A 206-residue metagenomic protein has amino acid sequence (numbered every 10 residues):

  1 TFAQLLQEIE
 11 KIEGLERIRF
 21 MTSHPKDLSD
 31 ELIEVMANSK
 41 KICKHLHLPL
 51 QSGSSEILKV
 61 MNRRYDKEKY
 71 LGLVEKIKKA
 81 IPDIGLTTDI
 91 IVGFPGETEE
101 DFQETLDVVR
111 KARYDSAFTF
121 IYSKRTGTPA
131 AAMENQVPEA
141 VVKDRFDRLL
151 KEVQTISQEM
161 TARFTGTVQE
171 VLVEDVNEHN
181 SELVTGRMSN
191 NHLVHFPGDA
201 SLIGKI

Functional and structural regions predicted by a protein language model:
T1-E99: Conserved SAM/AdoMet-binding glycine-rich loop
T1-G14, V60-R64, K124-T155: Radical SAM enzyme [4Fe-4S]-AdoMet core and its adjacent flexible, acidic and glycine-rich loops/tails across
F20, L48, D89, V109 (+3 more regions): Conserved, mostly hydrophobic/aromatic
S23, V60, A117, F196-P197: Thr-Gly-centered strand-to-loop micro-motif
L28-E31, L50-M61, V92-E99, D115-A140 (+3 more regions): Flexible glycine/acidic-rich beta-alpha junction loops that bind and position SAM and/or redox cofactors in anaerobic
M36-A37, T105, E134-V137: Short, hinge-like loop/turn segments at secondary-structure boundaries
L46, E68-K79, F102-K111, F120-R125 (+3 more regions): Proteins enriched for Cys/Gly/acidic motifs involved in redox and nucleic-acid/cofactor modification
A132-I206: Terminal RNA-binding accessory module
